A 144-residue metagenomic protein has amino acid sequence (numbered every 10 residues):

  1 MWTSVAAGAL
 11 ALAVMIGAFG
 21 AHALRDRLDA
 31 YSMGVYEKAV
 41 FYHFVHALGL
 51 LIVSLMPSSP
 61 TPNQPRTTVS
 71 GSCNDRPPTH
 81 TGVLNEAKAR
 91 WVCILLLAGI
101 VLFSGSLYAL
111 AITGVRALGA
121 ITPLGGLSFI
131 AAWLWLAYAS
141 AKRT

Functional and structural regions predicted by a protein language model:
M1-Q64, C73, P78-T144: Polytopic transmembrane helical bundles with strong interfacial aromatic enrichment
